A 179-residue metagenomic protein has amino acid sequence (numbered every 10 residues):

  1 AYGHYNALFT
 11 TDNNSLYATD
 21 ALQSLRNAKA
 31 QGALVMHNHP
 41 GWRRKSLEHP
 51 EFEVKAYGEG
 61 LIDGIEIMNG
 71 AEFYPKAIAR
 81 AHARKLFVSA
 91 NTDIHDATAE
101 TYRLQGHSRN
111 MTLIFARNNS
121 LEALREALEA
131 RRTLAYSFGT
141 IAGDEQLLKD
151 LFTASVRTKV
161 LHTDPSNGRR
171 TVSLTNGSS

Functional and structural regions predicted by a protein language model:
A1-Q31: Substrate-binding cleft of extracellular glycoside hydrolase catalytic domains
Y2-D12, K45-S179: Charged catalytic cores and adjacent phosphate/nucleic-acid-binding surfaces used for phosphate/nucleic-acid chemistry
A18-S24, W42-S46, I67-N69: Short low-complexity stretches enriched in small and charged residues
L22-M36, I78-R84: Surface-exposed amphipathic alpha-helices with a cationic face
G32-L47: Aromatic-lined carbohydrate-recognition surfaces of secreted/lumenal glycan-active proteins
